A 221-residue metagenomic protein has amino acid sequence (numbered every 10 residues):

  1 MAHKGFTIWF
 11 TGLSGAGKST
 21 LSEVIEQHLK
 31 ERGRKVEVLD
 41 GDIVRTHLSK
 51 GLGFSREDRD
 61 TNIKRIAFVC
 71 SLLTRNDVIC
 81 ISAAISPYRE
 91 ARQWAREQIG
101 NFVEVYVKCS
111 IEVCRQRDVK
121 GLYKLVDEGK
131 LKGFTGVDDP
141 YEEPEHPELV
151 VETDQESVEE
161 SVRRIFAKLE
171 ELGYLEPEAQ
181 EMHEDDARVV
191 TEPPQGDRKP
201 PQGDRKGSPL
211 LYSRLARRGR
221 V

Functional and structural regions predicted by a protein language model:
M1-T7: Extreme N-terminal, non-catalytic leader segments that precede Walker-type/kinase nucleotide-binding cores
F10: Hydrophobic anchor at the beta1->P-loop junction of P-loop NTPases
S14: The conserved Walker
K18: Conserved lysine of the Walker
E23-F68: Conserved substrate/cofactor phosphate-moiety recognition/catalytic segment in nucleotide-dependent phosphotransferases
H47-G53, D58, C70-D127, G133: ATP-dependent NMP and nucleoside kinases share a basic, alpha-helical "lid"
K108-I111, Q116-R164, L172-E184: Small-molecule kinase domains that catalyze NTP-dependent phosphoryl transfer to phosphate-bearing small molecules
T191-E192, G196, G203-L210, G219: Short, low-complexity intrinsically disordered segments enriched in A/P/G/S/L with frequent Arg, especially at protein
